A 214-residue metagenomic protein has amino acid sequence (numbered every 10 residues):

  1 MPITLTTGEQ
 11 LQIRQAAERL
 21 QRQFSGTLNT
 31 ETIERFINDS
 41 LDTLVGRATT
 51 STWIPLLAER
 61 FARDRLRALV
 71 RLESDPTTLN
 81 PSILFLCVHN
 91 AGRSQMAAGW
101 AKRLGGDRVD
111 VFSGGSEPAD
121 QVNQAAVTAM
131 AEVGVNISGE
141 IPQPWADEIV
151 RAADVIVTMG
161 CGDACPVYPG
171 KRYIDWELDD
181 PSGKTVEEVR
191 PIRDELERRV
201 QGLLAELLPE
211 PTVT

Functional and structural regions predicted by a protein language model:
P2-D39: A short N-terminal interaction module
P2-L5, C165-T214: Phosphate-binding/catalytic loops
V45-E73, L79: Short, charged early-sequence alpha-helical segments and their helix-coil boundaries
A68-A146: Conserved active-site segments centered on acidic
A91, C161-A164: Short glycine-rich anion-binding loops that position phosphate/pyrophosphate groups of nucleotides and phosphorylated
I149-R151: A short, aliphatic-rich alpha-helical micro-motif
D154: Conserved acidic residues
